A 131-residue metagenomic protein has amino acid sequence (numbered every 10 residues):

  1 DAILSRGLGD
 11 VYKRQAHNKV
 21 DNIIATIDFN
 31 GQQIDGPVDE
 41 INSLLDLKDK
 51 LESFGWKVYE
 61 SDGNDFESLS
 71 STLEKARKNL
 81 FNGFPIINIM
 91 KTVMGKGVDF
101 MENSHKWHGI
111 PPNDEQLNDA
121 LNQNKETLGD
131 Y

Functional and structural regions predicted by a protein language model:
D1-Y12: Single conserved hydrophobic/aromatic residue that forms the stacking wall/gate of nucleotide- or nucleobase-binding
S5-R6, F29-Q33, D65-F66, M94: Acidic, glycine-rich active-site loops and adjacent beta-strand->loop/helix elements that engage anionic groups
V11, I41, E102-K106: Short secondary-structure boundary/capping segments
Q15-T26, E52-S53: A glycine-rich helix N-cap at a beta->alpha junction
I24-D28, Y59-S61, I89: Short, conserved beta-strand edge motifs with alternating hydrophobic and charged residues
N30-N42: Active-site beta-alpha connecting loops in nucleotide-dependent enzymes
N42-K50: Short alpha-helix
K50, W56, F66-Y131: Glycine/aspartate-rich loop-and-adjacent alpha/beta segment that forms the canonical ThDP
